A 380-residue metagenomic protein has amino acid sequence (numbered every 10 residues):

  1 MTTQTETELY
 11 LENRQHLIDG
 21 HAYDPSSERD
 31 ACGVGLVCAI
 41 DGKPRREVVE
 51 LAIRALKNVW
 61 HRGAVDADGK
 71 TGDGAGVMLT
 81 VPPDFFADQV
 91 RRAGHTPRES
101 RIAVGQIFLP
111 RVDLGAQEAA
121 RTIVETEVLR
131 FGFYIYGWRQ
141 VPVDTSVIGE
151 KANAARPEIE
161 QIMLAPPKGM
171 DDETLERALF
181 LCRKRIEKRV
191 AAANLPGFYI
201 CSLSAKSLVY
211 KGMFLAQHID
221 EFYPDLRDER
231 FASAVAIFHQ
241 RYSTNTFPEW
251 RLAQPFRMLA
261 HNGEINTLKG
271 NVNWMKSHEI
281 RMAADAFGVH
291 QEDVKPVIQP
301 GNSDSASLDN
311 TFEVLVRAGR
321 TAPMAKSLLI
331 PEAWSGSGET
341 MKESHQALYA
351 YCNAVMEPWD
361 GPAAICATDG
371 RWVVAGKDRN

Functional and structural regions predicted by a protein language model:
T2-N380: Conserved short alpha-helical segments that host acidic/polar catalytic motifs at enzyme active sites
